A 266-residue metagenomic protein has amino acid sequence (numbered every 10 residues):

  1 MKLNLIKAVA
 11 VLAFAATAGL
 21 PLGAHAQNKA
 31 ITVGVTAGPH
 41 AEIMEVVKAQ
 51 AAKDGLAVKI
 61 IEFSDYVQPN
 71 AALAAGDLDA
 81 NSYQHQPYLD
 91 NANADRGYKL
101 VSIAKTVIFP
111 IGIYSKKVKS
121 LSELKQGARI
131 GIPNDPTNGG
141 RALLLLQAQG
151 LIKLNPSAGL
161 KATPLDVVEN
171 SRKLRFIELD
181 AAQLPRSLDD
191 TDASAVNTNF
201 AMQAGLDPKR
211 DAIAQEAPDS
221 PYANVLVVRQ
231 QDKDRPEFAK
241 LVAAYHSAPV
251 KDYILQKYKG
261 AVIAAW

Functional and structural regions predicted by a protein language model:
Q27-G38, L56-E62, R129-I130: Short, well-ordered beta-strand elements
A30-K48, S64-Q68, A265: Extracytoplasmic "Venus flytrap"
G38, E62-Y66, G76, N81-D90 (+4 more regions): Beta->alpha turn/N-cap motifs
I61-A71, A158-R186: Short helix-initiation/N-cap motifs at beta->coil->alpha
Y66-G97, G112-Y114, K119, G139-A142 (+1 more regions): Pocket-flanking alpha-helical
N91-I103, V118, D190, A195 (+1 more regions): Ligand-binding "clamshell"
I103-I152, K251: A conserved helix-loop-strand patch within extracytoplasmic ligand-binding domains of the periplasmic binding
K105-Y114, M202-H246, A261-W266: Periplasmic-binding protein-like
